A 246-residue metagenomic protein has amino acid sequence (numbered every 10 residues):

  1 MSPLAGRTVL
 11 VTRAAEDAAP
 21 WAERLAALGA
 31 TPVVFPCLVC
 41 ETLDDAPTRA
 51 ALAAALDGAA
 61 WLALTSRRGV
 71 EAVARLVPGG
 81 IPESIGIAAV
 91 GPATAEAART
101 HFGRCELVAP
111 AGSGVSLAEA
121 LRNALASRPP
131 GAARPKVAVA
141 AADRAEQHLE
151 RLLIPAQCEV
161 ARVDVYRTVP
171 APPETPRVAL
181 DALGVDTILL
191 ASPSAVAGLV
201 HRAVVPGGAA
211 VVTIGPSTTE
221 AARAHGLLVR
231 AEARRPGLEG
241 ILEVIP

Functional and structural regions predicted by a protein language model:
M1-P246: Signature of uroporphyrinogen-III synthase
